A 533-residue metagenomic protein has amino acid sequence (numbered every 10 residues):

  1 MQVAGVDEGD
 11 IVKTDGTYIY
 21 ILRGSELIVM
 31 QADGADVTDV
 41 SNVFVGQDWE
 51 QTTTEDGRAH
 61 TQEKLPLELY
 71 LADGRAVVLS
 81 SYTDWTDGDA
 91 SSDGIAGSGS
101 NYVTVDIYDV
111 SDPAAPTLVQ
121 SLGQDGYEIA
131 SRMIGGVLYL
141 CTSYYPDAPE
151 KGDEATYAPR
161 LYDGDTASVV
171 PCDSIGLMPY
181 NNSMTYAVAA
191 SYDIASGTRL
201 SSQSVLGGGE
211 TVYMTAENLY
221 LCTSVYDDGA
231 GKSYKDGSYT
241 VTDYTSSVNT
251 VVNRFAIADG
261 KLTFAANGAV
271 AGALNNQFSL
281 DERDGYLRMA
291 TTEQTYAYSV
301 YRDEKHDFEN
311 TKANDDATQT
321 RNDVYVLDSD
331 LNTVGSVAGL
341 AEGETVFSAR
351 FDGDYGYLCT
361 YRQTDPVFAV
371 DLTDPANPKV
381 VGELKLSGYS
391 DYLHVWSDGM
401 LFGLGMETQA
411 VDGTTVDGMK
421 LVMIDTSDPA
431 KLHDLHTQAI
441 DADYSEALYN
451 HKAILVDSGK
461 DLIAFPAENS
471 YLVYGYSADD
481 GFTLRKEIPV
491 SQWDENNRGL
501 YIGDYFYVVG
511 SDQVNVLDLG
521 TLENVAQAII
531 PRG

Functional and structural regions predicted by a protein language model:
M1-G533: Beta-sheet-rich non-transmembrane sensory/scaffold domains
